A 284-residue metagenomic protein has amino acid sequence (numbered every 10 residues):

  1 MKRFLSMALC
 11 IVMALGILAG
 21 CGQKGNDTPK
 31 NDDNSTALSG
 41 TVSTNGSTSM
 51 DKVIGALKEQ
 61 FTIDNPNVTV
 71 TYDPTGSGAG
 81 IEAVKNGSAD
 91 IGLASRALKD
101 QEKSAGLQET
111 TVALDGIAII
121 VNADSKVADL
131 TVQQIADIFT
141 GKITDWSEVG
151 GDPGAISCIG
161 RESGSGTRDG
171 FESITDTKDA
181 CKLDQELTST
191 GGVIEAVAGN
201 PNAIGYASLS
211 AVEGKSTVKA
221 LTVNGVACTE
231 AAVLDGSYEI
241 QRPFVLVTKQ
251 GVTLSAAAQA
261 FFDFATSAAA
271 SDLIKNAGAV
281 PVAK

Functional and structural regions predicted by a protein language model:
M1-L9: Positively charged n-region of N-terminal signal peptides that target proteins for export
F4, G22-G78, E82-K284: Exported/periplasmic ABC-transporter solute-binding proteins
A8, V12, S88: Conserved functional loop/turn residues at catalytic and ligand-binding sites
G16-G20: C-terminal motif of bacterial Sec signal peptides marking the signal peptidase cleavage site
